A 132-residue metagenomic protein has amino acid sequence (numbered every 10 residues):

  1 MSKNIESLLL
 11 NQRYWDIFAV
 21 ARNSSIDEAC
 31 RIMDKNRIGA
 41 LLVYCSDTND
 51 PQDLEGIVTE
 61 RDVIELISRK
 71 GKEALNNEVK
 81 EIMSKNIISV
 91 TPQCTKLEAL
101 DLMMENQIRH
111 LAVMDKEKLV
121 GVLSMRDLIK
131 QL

Functional and structural regions predicted by a protein language model:
M1-L132: Tandem CBS (Cystathionine beta-synthase) repeat/Bateman regulatory domains
